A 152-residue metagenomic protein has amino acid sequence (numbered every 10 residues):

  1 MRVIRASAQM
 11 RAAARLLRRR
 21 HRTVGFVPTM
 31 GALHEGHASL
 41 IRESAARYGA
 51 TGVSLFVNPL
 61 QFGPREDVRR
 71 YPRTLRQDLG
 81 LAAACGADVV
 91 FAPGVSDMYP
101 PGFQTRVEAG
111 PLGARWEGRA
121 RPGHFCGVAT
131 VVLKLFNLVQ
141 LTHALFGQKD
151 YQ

Functional and structural regions predicted by a protein language model:
M1-Q152: Nucleotidyltransferase catalytic core that binds NTPs
